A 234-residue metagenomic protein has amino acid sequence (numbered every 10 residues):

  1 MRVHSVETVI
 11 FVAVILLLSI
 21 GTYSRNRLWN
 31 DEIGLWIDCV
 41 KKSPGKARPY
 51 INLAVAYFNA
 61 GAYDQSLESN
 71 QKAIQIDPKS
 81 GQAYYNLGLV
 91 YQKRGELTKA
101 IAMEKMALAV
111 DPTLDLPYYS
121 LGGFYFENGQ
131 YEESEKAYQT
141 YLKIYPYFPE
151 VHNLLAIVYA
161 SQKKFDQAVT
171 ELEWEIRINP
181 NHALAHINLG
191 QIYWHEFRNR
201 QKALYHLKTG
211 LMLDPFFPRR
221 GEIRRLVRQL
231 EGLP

Functional and structural regions predicted by a protein language model:
M1-G21: Signature aromatic-anchored transmembrane alpha helix within multi-pass, membrane-resident enzymes that catalyze glycan
L16-R48: Hydrophobic alpha-helical transmembrane segments in integral membrane proteins
R27-G34, A60-K72, Q82, Q92-M106 (+7 more regions): Structural signature of tandem alpha-helical TPR/SEL1-like repeats, specifically the intra-repeat loop/turn
N52, N86, S120, L154 (+2 more regions): Canonical tetratricopeptide repeat
V55, L89, G123, I157 (+2 more regions): Residue-level recognition of tetratricopeptide repeat
H195-P234: Terminal, low-structured helical/coil segments at or just beyond the last alpha-helical repeat
